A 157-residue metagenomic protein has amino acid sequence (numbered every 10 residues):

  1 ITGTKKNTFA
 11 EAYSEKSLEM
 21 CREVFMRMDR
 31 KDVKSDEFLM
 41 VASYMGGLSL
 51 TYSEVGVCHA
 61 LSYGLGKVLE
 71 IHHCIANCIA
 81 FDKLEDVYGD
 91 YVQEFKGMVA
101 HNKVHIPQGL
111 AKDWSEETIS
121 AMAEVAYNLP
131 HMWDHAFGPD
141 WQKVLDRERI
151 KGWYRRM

Functional and structural regions predicted by a protein language model:
I1-Y52, Q142: Carboxylate- and glycine-rich phosphate/diphosphate-binding segment that chelates Mg2+/Mn2+
T2-F9, S53, D86-Q93, W133-D134: Short helix-capping/linker segments at secondary-structure and domain boundaries
L18-C21, C58, C78: A general structural signal for well-ordered alpha-helical segments in protein cores
R22-M26, S62-G66, D82, P107-A111 (+1 more regions): Amphipathic alpha-helical segments within well-ordered protein domains
L39-G47, L61, F81, M122-P130 (+1 more regions): Short alpha-helical scaffolding segments that buttress acidic/His motifs in well-ordered protein cores
Y52-C58: Acidic-glycine-rich active-site phosphate/pyrophosphate-binding loop
A60-N102, W114-E117: Catalytic phosphate/nucleotide-handling subdomain of diverse soluble enzymes
F95-M157: C-terminal charged capping/lid subdomain of soluble metabolic enzymes
